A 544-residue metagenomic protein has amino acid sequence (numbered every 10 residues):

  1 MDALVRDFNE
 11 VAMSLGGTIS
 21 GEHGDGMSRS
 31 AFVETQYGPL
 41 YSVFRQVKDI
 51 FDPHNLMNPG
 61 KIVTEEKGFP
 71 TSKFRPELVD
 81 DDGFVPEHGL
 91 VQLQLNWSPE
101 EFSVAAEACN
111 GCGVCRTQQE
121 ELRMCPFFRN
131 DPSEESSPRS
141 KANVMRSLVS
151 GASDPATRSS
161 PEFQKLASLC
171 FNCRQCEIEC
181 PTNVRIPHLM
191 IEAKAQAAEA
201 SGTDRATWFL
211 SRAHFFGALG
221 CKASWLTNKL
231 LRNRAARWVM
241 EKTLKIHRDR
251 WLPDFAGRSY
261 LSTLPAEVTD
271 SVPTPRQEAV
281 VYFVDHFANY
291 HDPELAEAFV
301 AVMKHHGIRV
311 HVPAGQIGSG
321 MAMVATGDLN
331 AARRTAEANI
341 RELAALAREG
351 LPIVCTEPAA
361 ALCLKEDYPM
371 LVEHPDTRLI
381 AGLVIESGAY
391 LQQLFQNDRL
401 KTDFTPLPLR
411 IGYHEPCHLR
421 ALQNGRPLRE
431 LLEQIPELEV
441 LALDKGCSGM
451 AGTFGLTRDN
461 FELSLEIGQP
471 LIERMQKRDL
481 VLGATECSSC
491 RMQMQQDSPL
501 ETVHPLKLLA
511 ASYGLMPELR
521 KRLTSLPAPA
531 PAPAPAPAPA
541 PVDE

Functional and structural regions predicted by a protein language model:
M1-L4, Q36-P39, S98-E101, A108 (+7 more regions): Secondary-structure capping and boundary motifs in well-ordered enzyme cores
D2-A12, E34, Y41-K48, A106 (+8 more regions): Short, well-ordered alpha-helical packing segments
L4-I19, M303-V310, A361: Structured alpha-helical segments in the cores of large, soluble enzyme domains
M13-S14, N96-E120, T157-C173, G307-G315 (+4 more regions): Immediate flanking context of iron-sulfur cluster ligation sites
S14, T18, G26-L169, P181 (+3 more regions): Ferredoxin-type iron-sulfur electron-transfer modules and their immediate structural context
G24-V33, G318-A325: Active-site-proximal beta-alpha loop/turn segments in soluble metabolic enzymes
D52, P59, F84, P187-E544: Iron-sulfur cluster-binding electron-transfer modules in prokaryotic oxidoreductases
C109-C115, C125, C170-C176, C180 (+5 more regions): Short cysteine clusters
